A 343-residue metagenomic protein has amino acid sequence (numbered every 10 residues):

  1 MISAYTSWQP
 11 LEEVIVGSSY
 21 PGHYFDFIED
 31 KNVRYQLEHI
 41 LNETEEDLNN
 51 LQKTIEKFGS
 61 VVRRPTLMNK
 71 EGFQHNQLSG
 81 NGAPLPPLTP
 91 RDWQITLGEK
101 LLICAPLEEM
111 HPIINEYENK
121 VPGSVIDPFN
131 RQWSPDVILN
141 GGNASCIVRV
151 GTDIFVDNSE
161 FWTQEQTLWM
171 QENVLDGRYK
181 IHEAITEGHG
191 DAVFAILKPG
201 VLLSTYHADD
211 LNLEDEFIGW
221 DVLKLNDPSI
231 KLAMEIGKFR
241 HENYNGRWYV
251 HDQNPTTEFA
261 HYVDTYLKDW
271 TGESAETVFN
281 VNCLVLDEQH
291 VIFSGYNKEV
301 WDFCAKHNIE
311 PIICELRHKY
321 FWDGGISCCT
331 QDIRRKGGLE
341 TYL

Functional and structural regions predicted by a protein language model:
M1-L343: The feature marks the mature, well-folded catalytic cores of soluble enzymes
